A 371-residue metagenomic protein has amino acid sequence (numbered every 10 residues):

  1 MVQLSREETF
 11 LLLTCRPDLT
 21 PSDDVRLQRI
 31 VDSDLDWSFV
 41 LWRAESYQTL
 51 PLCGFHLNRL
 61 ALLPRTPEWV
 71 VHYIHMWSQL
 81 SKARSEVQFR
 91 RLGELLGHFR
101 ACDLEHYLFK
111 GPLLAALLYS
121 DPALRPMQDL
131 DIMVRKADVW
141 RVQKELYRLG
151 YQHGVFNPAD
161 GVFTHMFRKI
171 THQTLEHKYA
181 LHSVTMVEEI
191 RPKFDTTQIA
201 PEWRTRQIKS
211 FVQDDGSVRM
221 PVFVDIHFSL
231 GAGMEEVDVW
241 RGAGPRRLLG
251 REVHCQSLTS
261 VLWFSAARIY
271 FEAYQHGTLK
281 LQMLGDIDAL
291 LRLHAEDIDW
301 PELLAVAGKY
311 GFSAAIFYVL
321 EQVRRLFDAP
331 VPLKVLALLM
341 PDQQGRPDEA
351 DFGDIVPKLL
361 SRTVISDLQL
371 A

Functional and structural regions predicted by a protein language model:
M1-Q128, V134-A371: Conserved NTP-donor binding/palm subdomain of two-metal-ion nucleotidyltransferases/polymerases, i.e., the charged
